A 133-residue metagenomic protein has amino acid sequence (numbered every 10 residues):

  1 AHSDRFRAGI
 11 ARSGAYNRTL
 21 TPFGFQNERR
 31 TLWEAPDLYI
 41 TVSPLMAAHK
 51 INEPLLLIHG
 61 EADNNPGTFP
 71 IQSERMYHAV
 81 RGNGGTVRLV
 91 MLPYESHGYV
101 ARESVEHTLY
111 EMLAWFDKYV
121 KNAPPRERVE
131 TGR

Functional and structural regions predicted by a protein language model:
A1-R133: Active-site-proximal cap/loop segments of hydrolase catalytic domains
